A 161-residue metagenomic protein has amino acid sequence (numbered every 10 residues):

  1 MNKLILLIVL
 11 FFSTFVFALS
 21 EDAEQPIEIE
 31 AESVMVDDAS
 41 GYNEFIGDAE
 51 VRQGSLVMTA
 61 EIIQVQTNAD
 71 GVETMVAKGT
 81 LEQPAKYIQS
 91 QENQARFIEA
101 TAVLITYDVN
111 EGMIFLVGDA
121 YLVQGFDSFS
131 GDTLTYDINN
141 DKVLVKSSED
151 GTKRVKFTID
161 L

Functional and structural regions predicted by a protein language model:
M1-I8, S13-L161: Mature-chain termini and adjacent capping regions
